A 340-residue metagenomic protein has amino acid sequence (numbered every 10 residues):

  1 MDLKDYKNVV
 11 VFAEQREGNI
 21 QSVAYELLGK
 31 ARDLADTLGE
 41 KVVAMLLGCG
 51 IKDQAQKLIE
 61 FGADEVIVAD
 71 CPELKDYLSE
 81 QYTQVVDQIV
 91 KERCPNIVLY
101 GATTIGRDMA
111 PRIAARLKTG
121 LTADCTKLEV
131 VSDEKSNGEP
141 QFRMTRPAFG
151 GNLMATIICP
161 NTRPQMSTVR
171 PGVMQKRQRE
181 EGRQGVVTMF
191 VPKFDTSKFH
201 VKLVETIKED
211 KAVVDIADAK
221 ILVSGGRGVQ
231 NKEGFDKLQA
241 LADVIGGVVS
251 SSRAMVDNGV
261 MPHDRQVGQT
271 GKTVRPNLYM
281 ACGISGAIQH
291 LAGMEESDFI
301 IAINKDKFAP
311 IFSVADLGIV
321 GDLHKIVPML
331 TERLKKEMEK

Functional and structural regions predicted by a protein language model:
M1-K340: N-terminal glycine-rich FAD/FM-binding segment characteristic of electron-transfer flavoproteins
